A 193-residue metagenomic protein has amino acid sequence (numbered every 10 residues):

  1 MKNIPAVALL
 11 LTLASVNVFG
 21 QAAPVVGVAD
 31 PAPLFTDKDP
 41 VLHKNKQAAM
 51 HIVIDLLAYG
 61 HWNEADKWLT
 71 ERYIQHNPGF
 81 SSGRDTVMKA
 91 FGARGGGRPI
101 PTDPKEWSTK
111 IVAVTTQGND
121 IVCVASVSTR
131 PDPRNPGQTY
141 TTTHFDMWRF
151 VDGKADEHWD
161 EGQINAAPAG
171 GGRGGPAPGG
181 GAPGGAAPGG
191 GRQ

Functional and structural regions predicted by a protein language model:
M1-I4: Positively charged n-region of N-terminal signal peptides that target proteins for export
A6-N17: Bacterial N-terminal signal peptides
Q21-N63, K67, E71, G175-A177 (+1 more regions): Short, low-complexity N-terminal intrinsically disordered segments enriched in polar/charged residues
W62-I121: A solvent-exposed, acidic/Ser-Thr-rich amphipathic alpha-helical stretch
G92, V124-P131: Generic short beta-strand segments
P99-D103, T129-Y140: Short, cysteine-centered beta-strand-loop-beta hairpins and adjacent loop/turn segments enriched in charged/polar
T109-T115, S128, T143-R149: Hydrophobic/aromatic beta-strand elements that line small-molecule binding cavities or substrate pockets in beta-rich
T143-G171: Short beta-strand edge/turn micro-motifs at domain boundaries
